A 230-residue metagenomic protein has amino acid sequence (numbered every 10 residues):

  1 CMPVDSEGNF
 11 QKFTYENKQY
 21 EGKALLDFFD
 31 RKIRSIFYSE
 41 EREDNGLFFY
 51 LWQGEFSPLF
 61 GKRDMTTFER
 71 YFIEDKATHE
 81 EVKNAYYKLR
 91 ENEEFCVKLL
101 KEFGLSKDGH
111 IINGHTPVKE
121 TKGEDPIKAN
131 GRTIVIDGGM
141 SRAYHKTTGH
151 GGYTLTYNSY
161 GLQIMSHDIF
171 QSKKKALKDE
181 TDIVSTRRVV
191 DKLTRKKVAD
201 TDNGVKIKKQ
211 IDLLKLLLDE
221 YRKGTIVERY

Functional and structural regions predicted by a protein language model:
C1-Y230: Feature recognizes metal-dependent phosphohydrolase scaffolds
